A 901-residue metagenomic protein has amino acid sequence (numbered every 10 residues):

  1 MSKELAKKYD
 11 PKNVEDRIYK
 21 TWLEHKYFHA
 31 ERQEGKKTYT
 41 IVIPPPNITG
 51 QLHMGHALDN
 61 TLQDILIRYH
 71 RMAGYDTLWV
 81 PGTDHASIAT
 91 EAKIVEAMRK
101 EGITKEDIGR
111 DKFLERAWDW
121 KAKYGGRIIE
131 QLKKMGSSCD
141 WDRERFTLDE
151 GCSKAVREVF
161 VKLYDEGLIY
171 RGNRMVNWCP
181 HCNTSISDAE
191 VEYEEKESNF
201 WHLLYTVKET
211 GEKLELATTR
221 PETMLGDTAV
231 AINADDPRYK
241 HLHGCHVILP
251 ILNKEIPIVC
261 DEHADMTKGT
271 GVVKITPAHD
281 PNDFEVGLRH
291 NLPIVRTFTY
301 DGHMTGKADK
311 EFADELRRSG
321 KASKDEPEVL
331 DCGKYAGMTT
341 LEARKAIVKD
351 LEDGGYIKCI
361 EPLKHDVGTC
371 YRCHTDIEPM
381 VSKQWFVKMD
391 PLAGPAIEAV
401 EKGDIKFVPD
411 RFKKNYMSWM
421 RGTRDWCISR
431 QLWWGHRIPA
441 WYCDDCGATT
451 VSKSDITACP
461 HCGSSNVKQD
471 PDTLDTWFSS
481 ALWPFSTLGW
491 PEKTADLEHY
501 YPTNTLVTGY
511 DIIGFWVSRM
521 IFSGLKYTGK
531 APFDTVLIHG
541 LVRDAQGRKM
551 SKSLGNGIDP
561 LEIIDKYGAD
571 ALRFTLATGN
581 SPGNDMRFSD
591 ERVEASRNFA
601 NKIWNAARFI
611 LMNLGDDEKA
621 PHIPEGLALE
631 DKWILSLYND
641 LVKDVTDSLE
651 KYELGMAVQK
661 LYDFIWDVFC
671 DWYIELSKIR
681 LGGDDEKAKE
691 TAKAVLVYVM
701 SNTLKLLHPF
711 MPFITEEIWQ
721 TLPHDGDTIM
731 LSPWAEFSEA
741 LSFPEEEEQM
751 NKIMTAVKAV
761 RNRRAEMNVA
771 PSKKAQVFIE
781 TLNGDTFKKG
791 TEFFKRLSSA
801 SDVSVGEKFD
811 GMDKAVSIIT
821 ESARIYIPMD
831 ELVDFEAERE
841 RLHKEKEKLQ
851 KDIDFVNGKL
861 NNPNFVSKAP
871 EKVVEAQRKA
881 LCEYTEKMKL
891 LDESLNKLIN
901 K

Functional and structural regions predicted by a protein language model:
M1-Y9, L78, T219, V387 (+4 more regions): Auxiliary tRNA-acceptor-end handling modules of aminoacyl-tRNA synthetases
S2-D235, T276-R289, P293-F312, R344 (+9 more regions): N-terminal, positively charged nucleic-acid-binding surface of large information/translation enzymes
F28, I169, I357, I405 (+2 more regions): Conserved hydrophobic residue
G35-I43, I65, E101-T104, I129-G136 (+8 more regions): Active-site-adjacent bridging/hinge elements
G55-I67, T83-D84, C152-A155, K213-K349 (+8 more regions): Structured ligand/cofactor/substrate-binding pocket environments in proteins
C182, L252, C373, D444-C446 (+1 more regions): Short Cys/His-rich metal-coordination motifs, predominantly Zn2+-binding knuckles/fingers
H202, S418-F478, L482, K526-A569 (+1 more regions): Feature 926 captures the class I aminoacyl-tRNA synthetase adenylation module centered on the KMSKS loop
K345, L351-C373, I456-D472, M812 (+1 more regions): Short acidic, Pro/Gly- and aromatic-enriched capping/linker segments at domain boundaries
